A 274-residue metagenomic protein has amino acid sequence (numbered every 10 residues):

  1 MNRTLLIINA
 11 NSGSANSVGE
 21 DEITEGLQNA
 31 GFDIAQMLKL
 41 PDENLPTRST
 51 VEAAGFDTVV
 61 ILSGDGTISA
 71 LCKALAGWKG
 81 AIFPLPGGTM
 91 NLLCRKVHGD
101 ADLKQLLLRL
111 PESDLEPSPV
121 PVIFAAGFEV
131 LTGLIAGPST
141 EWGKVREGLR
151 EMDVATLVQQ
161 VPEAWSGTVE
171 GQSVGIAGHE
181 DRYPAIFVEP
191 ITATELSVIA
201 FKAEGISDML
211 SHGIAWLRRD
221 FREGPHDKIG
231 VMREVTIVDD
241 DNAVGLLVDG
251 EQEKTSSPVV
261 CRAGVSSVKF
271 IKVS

Functional and structural regions predicted by a protein language model:
M1, V51-G55, F124-A125, T168 (+2 more regions): Flexible, charged surface loops at secondary-structure boundaries
M1-V59, S69, K73, G77 (+1 more regions): ATP/NTP phosphate-donor binding region
I7, G77-S197, K202: Catalytic core of DAGKc-family lipid kinases
A10, L62-G64, L85-G87: Glycine-rich beta-strand-to-loop/alpha-helix junction loops that act as flexible
D21-T24, A76-G77, E147-G148, I214-R218 (+1 more regions): Short, solvent-exposed amphipathic alpha-helical segments in soluble enzyme and RNA/protein-processing domains
K39, S63, L134: Small/polar loops that bind or transfer phosphate-bearing groups
F56, K79, Y183-A185, V231-R233 (+1 more regions): Short, well-ordered alpha-helix to beta-strand connector turns
A203-S274: ATP/nucleoside-binding phosphotransfer catalytic cores, i.e., glycine-rich phosphate-binding loops
